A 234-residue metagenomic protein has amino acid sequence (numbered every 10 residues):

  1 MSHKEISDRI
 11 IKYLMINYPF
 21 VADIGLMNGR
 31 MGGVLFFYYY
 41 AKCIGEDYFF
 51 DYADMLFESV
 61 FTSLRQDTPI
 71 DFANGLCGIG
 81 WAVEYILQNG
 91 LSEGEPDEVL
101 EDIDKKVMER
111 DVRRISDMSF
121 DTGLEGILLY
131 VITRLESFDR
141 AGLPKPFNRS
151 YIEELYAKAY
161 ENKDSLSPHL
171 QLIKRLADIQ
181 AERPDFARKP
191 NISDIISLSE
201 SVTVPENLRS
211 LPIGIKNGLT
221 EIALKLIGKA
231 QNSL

Functional and structural regions predicted by a protein language model:
M1-I6, Y130-L234: Terminal, non-catalytic domain-edge segments
H3-F72: Internal amphipathic alpha-helical repeat/solenoid segments
S7, I11, M31-V34, A53 (+3 more regions): Small-side-chain structural scaffolding
Y13, Y39, S59, G78 (+4 more regions): Alpha-helical scaffold segments in carbohydrate-active enzymes
L14-R30, T62-G75, D111-L124, A157-A177 (+1 more regions): Solvent-exposed loop and edge beta-strand segments that line ligand/cofactor-binding and catalytic clefts
L35-Y38, K42, W81-E84, Q88 (+4 more regions): Specific register positions within alpha-helical solenoid repeats of the TPR/Sel1-like families, i.e., one
D51-P146: Extended ligand-binding groove/face enriched in aromatic
